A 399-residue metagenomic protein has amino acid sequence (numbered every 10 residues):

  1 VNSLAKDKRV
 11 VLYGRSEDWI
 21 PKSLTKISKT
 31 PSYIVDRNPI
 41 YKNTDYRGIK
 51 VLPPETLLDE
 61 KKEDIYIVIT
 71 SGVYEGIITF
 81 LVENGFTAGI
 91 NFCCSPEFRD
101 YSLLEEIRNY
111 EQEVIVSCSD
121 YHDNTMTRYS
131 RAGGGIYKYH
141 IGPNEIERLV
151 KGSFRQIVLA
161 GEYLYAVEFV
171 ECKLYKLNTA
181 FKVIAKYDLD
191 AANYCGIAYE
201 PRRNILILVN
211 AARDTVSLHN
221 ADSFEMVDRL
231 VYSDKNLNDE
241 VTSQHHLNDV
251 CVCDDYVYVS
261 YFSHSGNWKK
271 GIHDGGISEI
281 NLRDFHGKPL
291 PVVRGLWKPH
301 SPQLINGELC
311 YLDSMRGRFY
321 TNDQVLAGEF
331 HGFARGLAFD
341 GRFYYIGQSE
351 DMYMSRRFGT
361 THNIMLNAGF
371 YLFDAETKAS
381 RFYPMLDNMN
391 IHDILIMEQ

Functional and structural regions predicted by a protein language model:
V1-E105: Hydrophobic, well-ordered beta-alpha structural blocks that scaffold small-molecule cofactor pockets
D100-E106, K151-G161, A192-P201, T242-V250 (+3 more regions): Repeated scaffold domains used in trafficking and secretory/extracellular systems, primarily beta-propellers
E111-E113, G161-E162, R202-N204, D254-D255 (+2 more regions): Short coil/turn segments that connect the beta-strands within blades of beta-propeller domains
V116-R131, V259-D274, G347-L366: Short, conserved, GDST-rich strand-edge loop motifs in beta-rich repeat architectures
G133-Y139, I272-R283, T360-E376: Beta-propeller blade signature
I184-P201, L208-H219, S223-D249: Asp-box/WD-like beta-propeller blade repeats and closely related beta-sheet repeat scaffolds
L189, F224-H245, P289-L296, L326 (+1 more regions): Surface-exposed loop and turn segments in beta-propeller and other repeat-based domains that flank or scaffold
W297-T321, V325-G369: Loop/turn-rich, solvent-exposed surfaces of beta-rich toroidal or solenoidal domains
